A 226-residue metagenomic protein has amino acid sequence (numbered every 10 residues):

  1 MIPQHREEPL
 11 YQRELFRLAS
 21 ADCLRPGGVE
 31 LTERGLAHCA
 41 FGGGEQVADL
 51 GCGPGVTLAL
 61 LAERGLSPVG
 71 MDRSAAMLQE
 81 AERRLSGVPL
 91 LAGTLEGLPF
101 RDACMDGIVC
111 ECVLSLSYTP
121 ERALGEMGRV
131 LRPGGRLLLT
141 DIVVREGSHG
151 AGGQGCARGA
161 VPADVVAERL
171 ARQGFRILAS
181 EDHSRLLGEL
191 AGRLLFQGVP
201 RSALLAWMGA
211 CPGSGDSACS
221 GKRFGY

Functional and structural regions predicted by a protein language model:
M1-G42, V56-L60, M77, A191: Conserved class I S-adenosyl-L-methionine
L15-A19, T140-R158: Short, glycine-/aromatic-enriched active-site segment of Class I SAM-dependent methyltransferases
A48-G97: Class I SAM-dependent methyltransferase SAM/SAH-binding core
E96-G107: A short acidic, Gly/Pro-enriched loop at the edge of an enzyme's catalytic core that lines a small-molecule cofactor
G107-T119: A short SAM/SAH-binding and catalytic strip from SAM-dependent methyltransferases
E121-R136: A short glycine-rich, Lys/Arg-flanked "PGG" loop and its adjoining helix->strand segment in the class I
G159-G174: Short alpha-helix
E181-Y226: Conserved Class I S-adenosyl-L-methionine
